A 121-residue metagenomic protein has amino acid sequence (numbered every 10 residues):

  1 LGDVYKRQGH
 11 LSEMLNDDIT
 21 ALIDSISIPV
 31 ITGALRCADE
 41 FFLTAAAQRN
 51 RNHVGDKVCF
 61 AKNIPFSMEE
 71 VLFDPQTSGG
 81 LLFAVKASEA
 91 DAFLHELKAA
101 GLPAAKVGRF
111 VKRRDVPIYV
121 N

Functional and structural regions predicted by a protein language model:
D3-N121: Glycine-/charge-enriched secondary-structure boundary and capping motifs
